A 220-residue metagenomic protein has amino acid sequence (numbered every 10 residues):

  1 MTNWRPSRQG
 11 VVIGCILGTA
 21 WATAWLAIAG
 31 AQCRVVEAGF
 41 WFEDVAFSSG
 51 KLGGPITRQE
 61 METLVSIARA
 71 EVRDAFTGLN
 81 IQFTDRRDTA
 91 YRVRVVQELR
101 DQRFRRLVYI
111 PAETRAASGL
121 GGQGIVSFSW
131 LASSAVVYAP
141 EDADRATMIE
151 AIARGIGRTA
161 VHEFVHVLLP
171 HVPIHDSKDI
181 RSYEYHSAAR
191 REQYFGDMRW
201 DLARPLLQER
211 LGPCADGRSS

Functional and structural regions predicted by a protein language model:
M1-P6: N-terminal secretory signal peptides that target proteins for export/translocation
I13-W25: Bacterial N-terminal signal peptides
A22-R34: Bacterial Sec-dependent signal peptides at the C-terminal "C-region" and cleavage site
Q32-A70: Fold-level signature of zinc-dependent metallopeptidase catalytic domains
E37-W41, R92-R94, I180-S182: Soluble periplasmic/extracytoplasmic beta-strand elements of cell-envelope proteins
S48-T63, P140-R145, R191-P205: Short, polar loop/linker segments at the starts of domains and inter-domain junctions
R58-H175: Metzincin-family zinc-dependent endopeptidase catalytic domain
M148-S220: The catalytic-center signature of Zn2+-dependent metalloproteases
